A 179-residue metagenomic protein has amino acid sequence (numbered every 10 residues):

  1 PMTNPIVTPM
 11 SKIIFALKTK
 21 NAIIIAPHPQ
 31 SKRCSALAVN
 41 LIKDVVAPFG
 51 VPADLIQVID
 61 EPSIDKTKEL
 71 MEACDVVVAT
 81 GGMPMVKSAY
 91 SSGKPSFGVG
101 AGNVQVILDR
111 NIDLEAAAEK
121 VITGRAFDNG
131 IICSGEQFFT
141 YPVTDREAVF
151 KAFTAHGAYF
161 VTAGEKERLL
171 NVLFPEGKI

Functional and structural regions predicted by a protein language model:
T3-A116: Rossmann-like NAD(P) dinucleotide-binding subdomain of oxidoreductase/dehydrogenase enzymes
F15-T19, V86-I179: ALDH superfamily catalytic-core signature
